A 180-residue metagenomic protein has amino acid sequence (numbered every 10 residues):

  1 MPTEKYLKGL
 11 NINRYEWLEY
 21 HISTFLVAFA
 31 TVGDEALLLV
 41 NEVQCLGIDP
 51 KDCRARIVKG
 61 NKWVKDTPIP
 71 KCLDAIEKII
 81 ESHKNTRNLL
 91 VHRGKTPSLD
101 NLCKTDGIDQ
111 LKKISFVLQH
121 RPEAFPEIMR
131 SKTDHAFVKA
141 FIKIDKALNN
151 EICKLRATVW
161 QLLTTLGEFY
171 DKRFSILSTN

Functional and structural regions predicted by a protein language model:
M1-L18, I22: Charged alpha-helical initiation segments
P2-K8, L37-K59, P97-D106: Short acidic alpha-helical/loop segments enriched in Asp/Glu that coordinate divalent cations
T3, N13, G47-D49, R121 (+1 more regions): Serine/threonine-rich low-complexity intrinsically disordered regions
L18-Q44: Short, hydrophobic, well-ordered secondary-structure elements
A55-N180: Acidic, Ser/Thr/Gly/Pro-rich intrinsically disordered interaction regions
